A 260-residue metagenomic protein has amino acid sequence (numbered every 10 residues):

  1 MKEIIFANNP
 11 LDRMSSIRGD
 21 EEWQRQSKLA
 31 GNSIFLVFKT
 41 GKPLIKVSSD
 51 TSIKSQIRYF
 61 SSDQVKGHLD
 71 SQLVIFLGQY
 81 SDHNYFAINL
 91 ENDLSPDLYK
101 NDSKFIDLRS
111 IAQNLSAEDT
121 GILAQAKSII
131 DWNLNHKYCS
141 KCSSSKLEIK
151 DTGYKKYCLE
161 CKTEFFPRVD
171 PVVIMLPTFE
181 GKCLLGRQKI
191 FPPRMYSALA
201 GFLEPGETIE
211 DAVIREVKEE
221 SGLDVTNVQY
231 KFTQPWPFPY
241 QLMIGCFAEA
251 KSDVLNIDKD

Functional and structural regions predicted by a protein language model:
M1-S116: N-terminal alpha-helical interaction blocks
Q56-S61, T120, K155-E160, V228: Short Pro/Gly-enriched beta-strand edge/turn motifs at strand-loop
G67-Q113, L203-D260: Unchanged
E118-A126: Short basic alpha-helical hairpin corresponding to helix-turn-helix/winged-helix-like nucleic-acid-binding
A126-H136, K146-G153: Short, flexible, mixed-charge glycine/proline-rich loop motifs that serve as phosphate/nucleic-acid-contacting
K137, K155-S197, D224, A248-A250: N-terminal strand-loop-strand
S140: Anionic-ligand-binding alpha/beta catalytic cores of soluble enzymes and soluble regulatory domains that recognize
S143-L147, F165: Cys/His-rich microdomains that often coordinate metals
